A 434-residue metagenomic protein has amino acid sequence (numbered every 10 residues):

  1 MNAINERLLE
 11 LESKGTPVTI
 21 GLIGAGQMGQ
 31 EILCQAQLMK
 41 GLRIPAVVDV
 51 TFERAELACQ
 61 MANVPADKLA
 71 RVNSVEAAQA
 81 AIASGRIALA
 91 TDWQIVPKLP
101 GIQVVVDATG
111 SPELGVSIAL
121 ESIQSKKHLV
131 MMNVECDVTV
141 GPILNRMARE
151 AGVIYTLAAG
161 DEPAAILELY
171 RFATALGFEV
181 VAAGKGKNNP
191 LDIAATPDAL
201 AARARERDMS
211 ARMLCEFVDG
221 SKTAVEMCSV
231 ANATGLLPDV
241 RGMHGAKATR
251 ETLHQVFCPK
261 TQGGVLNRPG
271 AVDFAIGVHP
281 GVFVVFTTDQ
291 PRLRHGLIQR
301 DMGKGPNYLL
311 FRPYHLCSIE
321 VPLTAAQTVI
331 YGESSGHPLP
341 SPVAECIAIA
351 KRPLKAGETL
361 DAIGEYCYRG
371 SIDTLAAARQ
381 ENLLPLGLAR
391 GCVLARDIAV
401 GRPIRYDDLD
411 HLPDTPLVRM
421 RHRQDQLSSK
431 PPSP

Functional and structural regions predicted by a protein language model:
M1-E121: N-terminal glycine-/serine-/threonine-rich beta1-alpha1-beta2 phosphate-ribose binding loop of Rossmann-like
N2-L11, A202-R203, R207-P434: C-terminal catalytic/substrate-binding lobe primarily of soluble NAD(P)-dependent oxidoreductases
V50-F52, Q94, G110-S111, N133-D137 (+4 more regions): Short, ordered loop/turn segments at secondary-structure junctions
E53-R54, C136-G141, N145, E162-I166 (+2 more regions): Short gly/pro/ser/thr-enriched loop/turn and capping motifs at secondary-structure boundaries
C59-Q60, G141-L144, L167-F172, K185 (+4 more regions): Short acidic, glycine/serine/threonine-rich loops at helix termini
T109-S125, M132-G160: Rossmann-fold NAD(P)-binding glycine/threonine-rich loop
A148-G152, T156-K222: Rossmann-like NAD(P)H-binding beta-loop-alpha module
